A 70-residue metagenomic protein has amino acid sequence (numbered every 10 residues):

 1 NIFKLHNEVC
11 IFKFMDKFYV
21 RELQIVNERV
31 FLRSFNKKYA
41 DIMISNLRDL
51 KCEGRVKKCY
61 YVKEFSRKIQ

Functional and structural regions predicted by a protein language model:
N1-Q70: Acidic/glycine-rich C-terminal interaction modules and beta/coil loop segments that lie outside canonical DNA-binding
